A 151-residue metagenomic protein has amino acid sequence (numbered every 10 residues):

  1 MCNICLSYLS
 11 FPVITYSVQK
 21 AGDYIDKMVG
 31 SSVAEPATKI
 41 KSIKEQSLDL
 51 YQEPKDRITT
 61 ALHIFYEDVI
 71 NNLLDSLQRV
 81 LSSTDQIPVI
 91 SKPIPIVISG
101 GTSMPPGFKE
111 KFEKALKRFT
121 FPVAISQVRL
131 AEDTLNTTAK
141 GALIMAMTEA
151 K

Functional and structural regions predicted by a protein language model:
M1-I14, V29, A142: Gly/Thr-rich phosphate-binding beta-strand-loop-beta motif of the actin/hexokinase/Hsp70
L9-K20, I125: Short helix/strand-bridging catalytic loops that position acidic/His residues to coordinate divalent metals and engage
T15-V33, L116, T120: Gly/Ser/Thr-rich active-site loops/lids in small-molecule metabolic enzymes that frequently grip phosphoryl groups
E35-I43: Small-residue helix-packing motif on alpha-helices
Q46-P95, L130, L135: Adenine-nucleotide phosphate-binding core of ATP-dependent small-molecule kinases
I94-P105: Glycine-rich beta-strand-to-loop/alpha-helix junction loops that act as flexible
F112-V123, Q127: Catalytic phosphate/nucleotide-handling subdomain of diverse soluble enzymes
S126-K151: Glycine-rich phosphate-binding/hydrolytic loop that grips phosphoryl groups
